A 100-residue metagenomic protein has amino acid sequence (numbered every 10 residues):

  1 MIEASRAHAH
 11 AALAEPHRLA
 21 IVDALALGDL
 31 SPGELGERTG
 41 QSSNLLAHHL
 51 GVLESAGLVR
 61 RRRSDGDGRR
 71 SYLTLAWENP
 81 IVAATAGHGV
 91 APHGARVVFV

Functional and structural regions predicted by a protein language model:
M1-S5, D23, A76-V100: Amphipathic alpha-helical dimerization/coiled-coil segments that flank or bridge DNA-binding/regulatory modules
A4-L45, G68-P80: N-terminal helix-turn-helix DNA-binding core of bacterial DNA-binding proteins
R18, A56-G57, P80, T85: Amphipathic alpha-helical interaction segments
D29, R60, T85-G87: Single-residue recognition of alpha-helix boundary sites
E37, E54-S55: Alpha-helical residues within the helix-turn-helix
L50-G51: Short, hydrophobic-biased segments on the C-terminal half of alpha helices that form "recognition helices"
S55-S71: Beta-hairpin "wing" of winged helix-turn-helix
